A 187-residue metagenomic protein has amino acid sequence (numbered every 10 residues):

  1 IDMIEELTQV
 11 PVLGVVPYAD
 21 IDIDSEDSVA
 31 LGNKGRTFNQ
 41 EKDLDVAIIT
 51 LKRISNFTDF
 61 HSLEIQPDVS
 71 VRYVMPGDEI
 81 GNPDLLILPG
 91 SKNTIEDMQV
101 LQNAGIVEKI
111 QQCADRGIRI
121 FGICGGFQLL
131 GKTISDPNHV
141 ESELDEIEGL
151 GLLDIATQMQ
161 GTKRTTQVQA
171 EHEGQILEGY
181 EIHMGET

Functional and structural regions predicted by a protein language model:
I1-R72, P76-D84, P137, L152 (+1 more regions): C-terminal lobe/tail of nucleotide-utilizing enzymes
I87-P89: Structural motif
S91-I182: Cysteine-nucleophile active-site neighborhood
